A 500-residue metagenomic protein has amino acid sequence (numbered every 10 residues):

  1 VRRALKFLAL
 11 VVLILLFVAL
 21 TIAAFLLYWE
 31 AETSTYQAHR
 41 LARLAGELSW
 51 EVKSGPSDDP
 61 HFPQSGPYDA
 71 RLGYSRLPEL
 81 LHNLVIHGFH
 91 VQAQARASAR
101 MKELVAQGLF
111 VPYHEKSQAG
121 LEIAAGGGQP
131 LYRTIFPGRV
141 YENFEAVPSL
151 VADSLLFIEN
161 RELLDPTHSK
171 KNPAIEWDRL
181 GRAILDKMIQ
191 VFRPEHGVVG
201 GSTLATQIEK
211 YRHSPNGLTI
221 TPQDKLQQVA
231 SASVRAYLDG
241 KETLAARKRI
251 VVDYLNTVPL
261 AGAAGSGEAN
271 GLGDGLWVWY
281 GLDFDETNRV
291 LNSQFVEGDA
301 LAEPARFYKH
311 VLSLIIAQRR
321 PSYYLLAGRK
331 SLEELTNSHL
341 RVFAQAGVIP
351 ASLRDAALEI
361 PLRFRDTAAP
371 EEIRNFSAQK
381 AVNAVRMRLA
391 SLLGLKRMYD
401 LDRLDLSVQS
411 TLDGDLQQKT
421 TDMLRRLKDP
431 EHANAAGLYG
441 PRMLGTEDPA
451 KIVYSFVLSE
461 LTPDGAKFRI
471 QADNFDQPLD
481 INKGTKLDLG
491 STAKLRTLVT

Functional and structural regions predicted by a protein language model:
V1-T134, E162, E431: N-terminal type II signal-anchor transmembrane helix that functions as the membrane-insertion/stop-transfer segment
V12, A23-A38, A42, S49-K53 (+4 more regions): Non-catalytic, structured segments within soluble enzyme domains
R76-V85, V147-S154, R247: Periplasmic N-terminal gating module of Gram-negative TonB-dependent outer-membrane receptors
L84, L155, I208, I250 (+3 more regions): Residue-level preference for non-acidic, small/hydrophobic
F89, Q118, A124-Q129, F136 (+9 more regions): Solvent-exposed coil/turn segments that connect beta secondary-structure elements in extracytoplasmic/periplasmic
E122-Y141, L164, D274, L291-Q294 (+1 more regions): Short pre-catalytic segments that frame enzyme active sites
L131-L163, Q227-E242: Export/targeting segments at the very N-terminus of extracytoplasmic proteins
A146-K187, G490-V499: Active/ligand-binding-proximal structured segments within catalytic/core domains that scaffold catalytic residues
